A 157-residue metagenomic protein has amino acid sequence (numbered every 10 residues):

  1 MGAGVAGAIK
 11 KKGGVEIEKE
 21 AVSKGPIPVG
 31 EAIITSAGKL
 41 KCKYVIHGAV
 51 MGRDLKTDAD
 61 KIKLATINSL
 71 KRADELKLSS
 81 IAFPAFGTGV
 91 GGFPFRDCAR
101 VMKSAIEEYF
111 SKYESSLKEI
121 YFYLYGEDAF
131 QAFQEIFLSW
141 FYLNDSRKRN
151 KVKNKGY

Functional and structural regions predicted by a protein language model:
M1-L76: Glycine-/small-residue-enriched capping loops at alpha/beta junctions
G52-Y157: Phosphate/ribose-phosphate-bearing ligand recognition and processing surfaces, centered on ADP-ribose/NAD(+/P+) systems
